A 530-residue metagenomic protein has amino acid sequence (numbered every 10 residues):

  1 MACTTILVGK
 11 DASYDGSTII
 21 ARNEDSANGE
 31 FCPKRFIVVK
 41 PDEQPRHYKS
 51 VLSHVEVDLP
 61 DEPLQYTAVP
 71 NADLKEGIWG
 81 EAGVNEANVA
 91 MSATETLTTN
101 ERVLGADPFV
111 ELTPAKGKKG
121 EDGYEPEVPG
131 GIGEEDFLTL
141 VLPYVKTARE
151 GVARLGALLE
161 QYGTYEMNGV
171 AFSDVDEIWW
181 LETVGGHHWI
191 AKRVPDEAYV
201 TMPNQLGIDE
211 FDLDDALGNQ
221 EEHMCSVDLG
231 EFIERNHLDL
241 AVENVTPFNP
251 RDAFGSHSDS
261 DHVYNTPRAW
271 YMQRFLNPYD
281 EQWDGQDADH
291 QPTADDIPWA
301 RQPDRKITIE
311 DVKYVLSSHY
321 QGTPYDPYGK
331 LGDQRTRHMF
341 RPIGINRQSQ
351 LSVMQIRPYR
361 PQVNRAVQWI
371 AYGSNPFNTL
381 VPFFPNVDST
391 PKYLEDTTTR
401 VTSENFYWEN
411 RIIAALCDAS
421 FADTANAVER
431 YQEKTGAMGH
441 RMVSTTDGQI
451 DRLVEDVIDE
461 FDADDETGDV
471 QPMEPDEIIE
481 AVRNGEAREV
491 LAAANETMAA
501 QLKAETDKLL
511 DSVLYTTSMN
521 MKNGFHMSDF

Functional and structural regions predicted by a protein language model:
A2-E134, R154-D289, A294: A contiguous strand-loop segment
D15, S26-G29, F36-P45, D58 (+3 more regions): C-terminal/peripheral segments of proteins
L138-Y144: Short, well-ordered beta-strand elements within core beta-sheets of diverse protein domains
Y144-E150: Short, charged, surface-exposed loops that flank catalytic or proteolytic processing sites
G151-E160, V312-L316: Short, well-structured alpha-helical segments that form the helix of a local strand-helix-strand
G230-N364: Glycine-rich, aromatic-lined ligand/substrate-binding cores of catalytic and carbohydrate-binding domains
Y325-D462: Substrate-recognition/cap regions that form aromatic- and gly/pro-loop-enriched pockets for small-molecule ligands
G436-F530: Histidine-centered catalytic/metal-binding microenvironments
